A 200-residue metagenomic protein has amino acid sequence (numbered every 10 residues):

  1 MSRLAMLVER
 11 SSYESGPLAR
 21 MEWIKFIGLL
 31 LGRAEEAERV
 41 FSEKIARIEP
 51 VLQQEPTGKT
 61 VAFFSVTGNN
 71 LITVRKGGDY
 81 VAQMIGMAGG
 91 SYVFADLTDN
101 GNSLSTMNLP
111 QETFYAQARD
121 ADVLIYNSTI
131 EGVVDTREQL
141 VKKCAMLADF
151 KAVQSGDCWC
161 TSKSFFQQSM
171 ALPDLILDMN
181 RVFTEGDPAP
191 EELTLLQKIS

Functional and structural regions predicted by a protein language model:
M1, N108-D120: Short helices/loops that flank or line small-molecule/ion binding pockets
M1-R20: Long, hydrophobic, well-ordered secondary-structure blocks that form the structural core and pocket-lining surfaces
S2-A5, I27, A34, P56-V61 (+3 more regions): Loop/turn elements at helix/coil->beta-strand transitions in domains of secreted/extracellular proteins
E9-S12, F64-G68, D96-T98, N127-I130 (+1 more regions): Active-site-proximal beta-strand/loop segments in catalytic clefts of secreted hydrolases
E14-E38, S42, V123-S200: Structured C-terminal subdomain patch of bacterial secreted/periplasmic proteins
E36-G89: Basic- and aromatic-lined ligand-binding clefts that recognize polyanionic substrates
V81-L104, I125-S128: His/Asp/Glu-enriched short active-site or ligand-binding loop at hydrolase and phosphoryl-transfer sites
